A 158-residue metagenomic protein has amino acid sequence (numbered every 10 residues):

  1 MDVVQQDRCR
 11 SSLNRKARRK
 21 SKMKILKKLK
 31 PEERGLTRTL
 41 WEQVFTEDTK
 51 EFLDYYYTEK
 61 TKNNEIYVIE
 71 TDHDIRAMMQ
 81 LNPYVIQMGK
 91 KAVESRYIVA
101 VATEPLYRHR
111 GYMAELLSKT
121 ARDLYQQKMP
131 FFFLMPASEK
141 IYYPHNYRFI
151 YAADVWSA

Functional and structural regions predicted by a protein language model:
Q6: Cationic, low-complexity basic patches in intrinsically disordered or flexible, solvent-exposed regions
L13-K22: Short, Lys/Arg-enriched N-terminal segments with co-localized hydrophobic residues within the first ~10-30 amino acids
K22-P83, K90-V93, Y97, A158: Short amphipathic alpha-helix that is part of the acyltransferase structural core
I98-R108, A137: A short, internal acetyl-CoA/4′-phosphopantetheine-binding micro-motif in the GNAT/acyltransferase core
Y107-K119: Conserved acetyl-CoA pyrophosphate-binding loop and the N-cap/start of the following alpha-helix in GNAT-like
K128-P130, P136-D154: Conserved active-site alpha-helix within GNAT-family acetyltransferase domains
